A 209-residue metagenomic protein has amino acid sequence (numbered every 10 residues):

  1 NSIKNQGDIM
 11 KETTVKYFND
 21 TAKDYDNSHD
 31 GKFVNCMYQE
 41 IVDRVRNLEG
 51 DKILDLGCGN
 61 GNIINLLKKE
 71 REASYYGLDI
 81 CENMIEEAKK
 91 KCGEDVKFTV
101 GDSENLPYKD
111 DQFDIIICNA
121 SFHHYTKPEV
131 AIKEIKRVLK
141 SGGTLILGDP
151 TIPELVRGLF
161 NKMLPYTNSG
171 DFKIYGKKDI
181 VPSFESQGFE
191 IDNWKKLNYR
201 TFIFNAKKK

Functional and structural regions predicted by a protein language model:
G7-N47, N62, L66, M84-E87 (+1 more regions): Conserved class I S-adenosyl-L-methionine
S28-H29, I63, I146-Q187, D192-F204: C-terminal alpha-helical "lid/dimerization" subdomain adjacent to the S-adenosyl-L-methionine
G50: Phosphate-coordination loops involved in phosphoryl transfer and adenosine-cofactor binding
L54, N60-N105: Class I SAM-dependent methyltransferase SAM/SAH-binding core
I117: A conserved beta-strand element that flanks and buttresses the S-adenosyl-L-methionine
A120-S121: Short catalytic micro-motifs in class I SAM-dependent methyltransferases
E129-S141: A short glycine-rich, Lys/Arg-flanked "PGG" loop and its adjoining helix->strand segment in the class I
N205-K209: C-terminal lobe and adjacent flexible extensions of AdoMet/dcAdoMet transferase-like proteins
